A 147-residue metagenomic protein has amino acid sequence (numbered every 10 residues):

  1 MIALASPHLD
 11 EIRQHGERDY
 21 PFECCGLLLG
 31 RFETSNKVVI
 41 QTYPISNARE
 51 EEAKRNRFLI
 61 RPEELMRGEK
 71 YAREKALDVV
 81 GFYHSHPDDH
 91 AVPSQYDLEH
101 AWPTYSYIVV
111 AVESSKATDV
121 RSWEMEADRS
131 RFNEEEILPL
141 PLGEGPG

Functional and structural regions predicted by a protein language model:
M1-V79, P87-G147: Conserved beta-strand-loop surface patch within small alpha/beta domains used for substrate/adaptor or ligand engagement
F82: Conserved, mostly hydrophobic/aromatic
